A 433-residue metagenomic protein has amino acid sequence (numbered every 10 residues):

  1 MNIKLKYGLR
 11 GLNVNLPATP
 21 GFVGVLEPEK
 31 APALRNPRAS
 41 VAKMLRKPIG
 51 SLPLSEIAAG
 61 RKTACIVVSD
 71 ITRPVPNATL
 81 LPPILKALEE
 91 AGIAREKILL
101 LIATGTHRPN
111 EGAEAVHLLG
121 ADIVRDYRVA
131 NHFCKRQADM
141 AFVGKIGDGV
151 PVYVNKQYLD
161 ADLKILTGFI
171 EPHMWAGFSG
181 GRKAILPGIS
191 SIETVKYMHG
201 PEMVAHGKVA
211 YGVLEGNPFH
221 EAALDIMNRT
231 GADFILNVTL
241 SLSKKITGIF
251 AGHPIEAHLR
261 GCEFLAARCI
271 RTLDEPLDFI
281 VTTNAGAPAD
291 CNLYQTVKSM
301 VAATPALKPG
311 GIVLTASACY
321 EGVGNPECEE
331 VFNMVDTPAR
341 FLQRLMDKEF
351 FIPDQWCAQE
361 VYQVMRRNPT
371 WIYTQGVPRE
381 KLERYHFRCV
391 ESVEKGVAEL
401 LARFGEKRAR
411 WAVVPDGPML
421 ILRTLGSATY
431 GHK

Functional and structural regions predicted by a protein language model:
M1-M44: N-terminal amphipathic/basic leader segments beginning at the initiator methionine
I49-C65, E90-R95, T230, R271-D278 (+2 more regions): Glycine-rich phosphate/diphosphate-binding loops that line cofactor/substrate pockets in enzymes
T63-P74, L99-G105, V281-T283: Short glycine-rich or small-residue beta-strand-to-loop segments that form or flank ligand, phosphate, metal/Fe-S
E89, T296-V297, V301-K433: C-terminal non-catalytic interaction/assembly regions of soluble proteins
N110-F178: An acidic, phosphate/nucleotide-engaging active-site surface
I146, K156-I235, L242, I246 (+1 more regions): Conserved phosphate- and dinucleotide-binding cores of soluble alpha/beta proteins, encompassing both enzyme active
M198-S241, T337-V377: Polyanion-binding loop/helix "lid" in catalytic or ligand-binding cores
V209-A287: Membrane-embedded hairpin module used as a gating/binding unit in multi-pass transport and secretion proteins
